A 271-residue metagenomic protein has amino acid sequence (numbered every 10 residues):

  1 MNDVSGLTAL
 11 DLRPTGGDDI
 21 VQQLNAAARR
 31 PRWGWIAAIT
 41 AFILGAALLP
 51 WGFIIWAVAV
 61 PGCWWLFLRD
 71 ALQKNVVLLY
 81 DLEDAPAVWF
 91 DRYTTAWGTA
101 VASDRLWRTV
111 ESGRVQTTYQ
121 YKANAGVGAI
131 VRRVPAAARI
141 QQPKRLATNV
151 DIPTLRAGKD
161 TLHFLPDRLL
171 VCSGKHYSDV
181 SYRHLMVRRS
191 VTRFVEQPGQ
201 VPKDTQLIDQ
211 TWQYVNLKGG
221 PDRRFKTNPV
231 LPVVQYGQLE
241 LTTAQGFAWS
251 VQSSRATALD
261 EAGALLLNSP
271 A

Functional and structural regions predicted by a protein language model:
M1-A271: A composition-biased, non-transmembrane "mature-region" signal
